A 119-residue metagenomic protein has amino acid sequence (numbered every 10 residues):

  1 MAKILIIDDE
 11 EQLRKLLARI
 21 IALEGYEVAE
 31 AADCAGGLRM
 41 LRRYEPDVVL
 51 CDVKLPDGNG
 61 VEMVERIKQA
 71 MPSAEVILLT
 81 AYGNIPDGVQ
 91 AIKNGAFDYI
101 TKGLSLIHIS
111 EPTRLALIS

Functional and structural regions predicted by a protein language model:
D8, D52, T80: Active-site residues of response regulator receiver
E11-A29, R43: Two-component/phosphorelay signaling modules centered on CheY-like receiver
R14, P56, N84: The feature encodes the CheY-like receiver
D33-G36, N59-E62: Acidic catalytic/metal-coordinating carboxylates
R42-Y44, R66-A74, N94: Conserved phosphotransfer cores of two-component systems
Y44-L50, L55, I77: Active-site beta3 strand of CheY-like receiver
I107-I118: Single conserved hydrophobic/aromatic residue that forms the stacking wall/gate of nucleotide- or nucleobase-binding
